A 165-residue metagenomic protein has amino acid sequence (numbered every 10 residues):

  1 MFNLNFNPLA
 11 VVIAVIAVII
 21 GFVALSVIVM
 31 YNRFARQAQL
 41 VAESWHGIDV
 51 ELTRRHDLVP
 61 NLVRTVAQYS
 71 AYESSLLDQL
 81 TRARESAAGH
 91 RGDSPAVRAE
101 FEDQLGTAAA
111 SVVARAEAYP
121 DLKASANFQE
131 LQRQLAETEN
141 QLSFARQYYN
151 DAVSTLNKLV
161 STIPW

Functional and structural regions predicted by a protein language model:
F2-W165: A helix-centric hydrophobic-segment signal that preferentially recognizes long, alpha-helical stretches used
